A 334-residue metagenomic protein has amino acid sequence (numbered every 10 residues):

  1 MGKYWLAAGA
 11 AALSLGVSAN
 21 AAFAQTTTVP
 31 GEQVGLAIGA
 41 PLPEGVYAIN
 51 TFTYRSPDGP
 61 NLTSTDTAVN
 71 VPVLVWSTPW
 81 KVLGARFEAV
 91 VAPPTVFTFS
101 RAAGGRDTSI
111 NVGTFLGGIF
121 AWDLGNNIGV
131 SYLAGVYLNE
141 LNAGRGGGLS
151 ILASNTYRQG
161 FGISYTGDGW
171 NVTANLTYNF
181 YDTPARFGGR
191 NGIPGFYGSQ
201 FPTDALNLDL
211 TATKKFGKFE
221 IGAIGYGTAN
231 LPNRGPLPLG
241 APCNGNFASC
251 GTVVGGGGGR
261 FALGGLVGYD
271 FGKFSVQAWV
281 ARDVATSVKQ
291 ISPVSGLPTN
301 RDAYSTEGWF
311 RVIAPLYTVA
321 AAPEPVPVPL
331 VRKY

Functional and structural regions predicted by a protein language model:
L13-A21: C-terminal segment of classical bacterial N-terminal signal peptides
N20-W76: Short glycine/proline- and aromatic-enriched beta-strand/turn motifs that initiate or cap beta-hairpins
F23-A24, A37-G45, T78-E88, D123-S131 (+4 more regions): Short loop/turn motifs that connect adjacent beta-strands in outer-membrane beta-barrel proteins
A24, T28, E32, T53 (+1 more regions): Outer membrane beta-barrel transmembrane domains
E32-V34, V46-A48, A68-L74, V112-G118 (+4 more regions): Hydrophobic, lipid-facing positions within transmembrane beta-strands of outer-membrane proteins
V46-A48, A85-P93, V130-A134, Y165 (+6 more regions): Transmembrane beta-strands of outer-membrane beta-barrel proteins
Y54-V69, A102-I110, T252-V254, T286 (+1 more regions): Surface-exposed strand-loop-strand hairpins of Gram-negative outer-membrane beta-barrel proteins
T95-A205, D270, A285: Outer-membrane pore/translocation modules
